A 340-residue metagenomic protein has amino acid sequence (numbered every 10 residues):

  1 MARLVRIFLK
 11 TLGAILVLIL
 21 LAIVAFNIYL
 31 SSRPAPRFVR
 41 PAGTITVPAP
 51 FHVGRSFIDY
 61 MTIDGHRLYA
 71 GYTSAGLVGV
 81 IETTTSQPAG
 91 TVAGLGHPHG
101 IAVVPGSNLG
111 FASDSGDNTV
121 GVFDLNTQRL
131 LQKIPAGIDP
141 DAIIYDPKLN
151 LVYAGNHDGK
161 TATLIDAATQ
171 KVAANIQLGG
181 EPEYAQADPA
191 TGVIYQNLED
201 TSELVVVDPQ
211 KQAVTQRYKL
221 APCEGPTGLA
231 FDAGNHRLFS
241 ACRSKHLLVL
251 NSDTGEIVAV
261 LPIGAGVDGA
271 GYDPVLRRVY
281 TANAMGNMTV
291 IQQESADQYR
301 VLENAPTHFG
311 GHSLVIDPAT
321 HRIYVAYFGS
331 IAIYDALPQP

Functional and structural regions predicted by a protein language model:
M1-L20: N-terminal Sec-pathway targeting helices
I19, I23-P340: Predominantly soluble domains enriched in secretory-pathway, periplasmic, or organellar proteins
